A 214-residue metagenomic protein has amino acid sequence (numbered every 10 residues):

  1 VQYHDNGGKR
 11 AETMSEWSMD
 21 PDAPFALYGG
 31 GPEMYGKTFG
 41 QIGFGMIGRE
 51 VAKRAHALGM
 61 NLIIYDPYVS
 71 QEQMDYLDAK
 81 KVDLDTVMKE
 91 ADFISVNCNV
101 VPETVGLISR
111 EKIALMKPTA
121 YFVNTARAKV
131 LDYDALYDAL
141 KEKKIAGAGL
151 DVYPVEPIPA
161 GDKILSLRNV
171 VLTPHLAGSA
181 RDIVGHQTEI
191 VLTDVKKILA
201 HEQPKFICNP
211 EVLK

Functional and structural regions predicted by a protein language model:
V1-N6, K53-M60, I190-E202: Oxidoreductase and adenylate-handling cofactor-binding alpha/beta cores
V1-T38: Phosphate-binding beta-alpha-beta segment of Rossmann-like dinucleotide-binding domains, i.e., the NAD(P)
G31-Y35, H56, A114-L115, I164: Short, flexible hinge/linker loops that cap or flank conserved catalytic cores
F44-G45: Glycine-rich Rossmann-fold phosphate-binding loop(s) that bind the pyrophosphate of adenine dinucleotide cofactors
G48-R49: N-terminal Rossmann-fold NAD(P) dinucleotide-binding loop
I63, P67-K163: Rossmann-like adenosine-cofactor binding region
I158-P159, L167-T188: Adenosine-phosphate binding glycine-rich loop
V184-K214: NAD(P)-dependent dehydrogenase/reductase Rossmann-like domain
